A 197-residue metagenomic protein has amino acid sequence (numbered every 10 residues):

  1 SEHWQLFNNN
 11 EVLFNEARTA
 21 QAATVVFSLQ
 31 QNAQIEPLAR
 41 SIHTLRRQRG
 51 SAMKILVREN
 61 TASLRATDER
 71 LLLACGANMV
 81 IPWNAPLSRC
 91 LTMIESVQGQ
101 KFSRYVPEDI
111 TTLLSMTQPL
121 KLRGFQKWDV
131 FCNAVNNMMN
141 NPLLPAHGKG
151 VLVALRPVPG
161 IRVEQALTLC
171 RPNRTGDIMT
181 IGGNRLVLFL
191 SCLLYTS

Functional and structural regions predicted by a protein language model:
E2-Q21, N32-I35, N133-M138: A short, well-structured beta->alpha microelement
A17-R49, R58: Conserved phosphotransfer microenvironments
A62-N78: Alpha4 helix (beta4-alpha4-beta5 surface) of REC/receiver domains from two-component response regulators
A85-M93: C-terminal output helix
F102-N141, H147: CheY-like receiver
N133-R162, N184: Catalytic-site or vestigial catalytic-site microsegments of nucleotide-handling domains
I181-C192: Short beta-strand->loop micro-motif that forms the acidic, two-metal-ion catalytic signature in nucleotide-processing
Y195-T196: Conserved small/polar residues in nucleotide/adenosyl-binding loops
